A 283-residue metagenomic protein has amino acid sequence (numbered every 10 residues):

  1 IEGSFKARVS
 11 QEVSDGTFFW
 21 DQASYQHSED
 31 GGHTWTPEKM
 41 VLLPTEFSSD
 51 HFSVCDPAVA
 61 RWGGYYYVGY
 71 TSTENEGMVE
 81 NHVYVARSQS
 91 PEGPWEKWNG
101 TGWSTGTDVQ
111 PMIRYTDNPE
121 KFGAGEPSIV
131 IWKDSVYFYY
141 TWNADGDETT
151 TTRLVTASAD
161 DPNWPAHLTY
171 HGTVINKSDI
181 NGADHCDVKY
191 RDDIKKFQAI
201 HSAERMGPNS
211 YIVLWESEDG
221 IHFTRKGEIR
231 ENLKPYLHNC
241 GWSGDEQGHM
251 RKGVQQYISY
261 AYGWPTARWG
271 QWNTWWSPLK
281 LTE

Functional and structural regions predicted by a protein language model:
I1-F52, R61-E120, V130-N181, R191-Y236 (+1 more regions): Beta-rich carbohydrate-recognition and catalytic domains
V54-D56, A124-P127, A183-H185, L237-N239: Conserved positions at the start
A58-A60, S128-V130, D187-K189, G241-S243: Conserved beta-strand position repeated across blades of beta-propeller domains
